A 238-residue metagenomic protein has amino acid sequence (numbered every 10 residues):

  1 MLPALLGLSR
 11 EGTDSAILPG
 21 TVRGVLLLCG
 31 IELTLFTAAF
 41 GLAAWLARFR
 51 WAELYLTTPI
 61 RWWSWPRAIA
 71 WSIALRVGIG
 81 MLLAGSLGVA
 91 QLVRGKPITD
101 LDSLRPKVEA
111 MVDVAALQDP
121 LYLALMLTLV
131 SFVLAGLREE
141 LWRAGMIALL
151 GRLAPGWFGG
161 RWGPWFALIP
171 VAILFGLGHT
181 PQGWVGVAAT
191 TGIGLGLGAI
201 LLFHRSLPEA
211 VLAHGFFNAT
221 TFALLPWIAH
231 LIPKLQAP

Functional and structural regions predicted by a protein language model:
M1, A16-L26, F49-V89, R152-F166: Interfacial transmembrane-helix boundary/kink motif in multi-pass membrane proteins
M1-R48, D102-R105: Alpha-helical transmembrane segments in multi-pass membrane proteins
A4-S9, M81-P97: Helix-to-loop transition at the C-terminal end of transmembrane segments
G20-G24, L35-F36, R67, V130-S131 (+1 more regions): Short alpha-helical transmembrane interface motifs in multi-pass membrane proteins
T37, G41, A84, F222-P226: Membrane-embedded alpha-helical segments of multi-pass transporters/permeases
G41-W51, A154, I200-F203: Structural signal for the C-terminal ends of transmembrane alpha-helices and the immediately following loop
V77, M81, K107-P238: Transmembrane helix-loop-helix hairpins at the membrane interface of multi-pass integral membrane proteins
